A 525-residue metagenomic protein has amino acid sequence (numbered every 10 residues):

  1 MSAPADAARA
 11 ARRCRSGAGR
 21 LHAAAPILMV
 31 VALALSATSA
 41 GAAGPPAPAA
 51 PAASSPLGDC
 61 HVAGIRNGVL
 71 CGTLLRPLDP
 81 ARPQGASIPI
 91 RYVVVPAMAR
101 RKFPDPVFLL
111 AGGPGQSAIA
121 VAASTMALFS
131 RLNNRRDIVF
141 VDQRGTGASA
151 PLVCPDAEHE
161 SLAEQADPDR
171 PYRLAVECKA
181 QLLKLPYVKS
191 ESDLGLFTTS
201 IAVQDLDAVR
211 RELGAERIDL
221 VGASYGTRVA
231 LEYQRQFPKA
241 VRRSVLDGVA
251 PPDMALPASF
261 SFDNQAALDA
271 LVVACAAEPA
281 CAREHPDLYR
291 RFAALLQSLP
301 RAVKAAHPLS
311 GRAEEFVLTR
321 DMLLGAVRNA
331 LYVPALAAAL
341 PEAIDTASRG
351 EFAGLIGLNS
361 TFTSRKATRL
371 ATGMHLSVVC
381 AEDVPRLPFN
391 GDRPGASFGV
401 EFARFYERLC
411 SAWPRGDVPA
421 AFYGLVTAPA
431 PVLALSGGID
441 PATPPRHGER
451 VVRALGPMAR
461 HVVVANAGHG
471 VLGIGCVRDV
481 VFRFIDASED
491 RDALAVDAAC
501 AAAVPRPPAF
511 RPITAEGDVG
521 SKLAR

Functional and structural regions predicted by a protein language model:
M1-R20: N-terminal secretory signal peptides that target proteins for export/translocation
A24-S36: Bacterial N-terminal signal peptides
L35-P46: Signal peptide processing junction and immediate N-terminal pro/mature segment of secreted/exported proteins
P45-M322, S377-R525: Gly/Pro-rich cap/lid or specificity-loop segments adjacent to the active site
H307-A326, Y332-L336, K366-G373: Structural motif
L336-L340, L355: Solenoid-repeat scaffolds in large eukaryotic assemblies
I344-D345, R349-L387: Long, low-complexity segments enriched in small/aliphatic residues
